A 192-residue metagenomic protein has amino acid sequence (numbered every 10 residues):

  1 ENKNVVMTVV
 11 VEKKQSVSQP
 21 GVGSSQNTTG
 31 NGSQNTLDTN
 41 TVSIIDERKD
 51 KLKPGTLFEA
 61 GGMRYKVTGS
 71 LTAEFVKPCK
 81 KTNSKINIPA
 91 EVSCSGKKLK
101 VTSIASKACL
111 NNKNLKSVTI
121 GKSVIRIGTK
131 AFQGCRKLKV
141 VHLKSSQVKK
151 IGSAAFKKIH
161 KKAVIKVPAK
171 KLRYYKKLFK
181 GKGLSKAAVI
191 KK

Functional and structural regions predicted by a protein language model:
E1-N2, Y175-K176: Short, surface-exposed beta-strand/turn "edge" patches of beta-sheet domains
N2-T8, K13-L52: Ser/Thr/Gly/Pro-rich low-complexity, disordered linker/stalk segments of secreted and cell-surface proteins
M7-K13, N40, G69-L71, K81-S103 (+4 more regions): Structural signature of tandem-repeat unit edges
V42-C79: Short beta-strand/loop segment at the start of cytosolic alpha/beta domains
A154-A155, L178: A short acidic, amphipathic alpha-helical/loop segment
L178-S185: Helix-loop-beta element that forms the nucleotide-linked donor phosphate-binding surface in glycosyltransferases
